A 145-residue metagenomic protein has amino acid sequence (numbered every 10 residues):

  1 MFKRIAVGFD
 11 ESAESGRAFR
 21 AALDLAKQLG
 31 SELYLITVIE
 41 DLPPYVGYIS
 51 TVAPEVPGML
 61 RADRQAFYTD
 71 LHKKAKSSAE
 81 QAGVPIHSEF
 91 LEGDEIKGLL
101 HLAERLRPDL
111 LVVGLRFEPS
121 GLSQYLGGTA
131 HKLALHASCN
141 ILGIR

Functional and structural regions predicted by a protein language model:
K3-E55, E80, V84: Small/aliphatic-rich secondary-structure junction motif
K27, E104-R105, L135: Solvent-exposed polar/charged
Y34, H87, L142: Conserved beta-strand positions in the Rossmann-like core of class I SAM-dependent methyltransferases
S50-P54, R105-R107, T129-H131: Short, hinge-like loop/turn segments at secondary-structure boundaries
P54-D70: A short acidic, glycine-rich active-site loop that binds or catalyzes chemistry on phosphate/adenosine moieties
S77-L111: Structural beta-alpha unit
F90-D94, F117, R145: Short beta->alpha linker loops
L110-L135: Glycine-rich, Arg-bearing micro-motifs that act as flexible, cationic patches
